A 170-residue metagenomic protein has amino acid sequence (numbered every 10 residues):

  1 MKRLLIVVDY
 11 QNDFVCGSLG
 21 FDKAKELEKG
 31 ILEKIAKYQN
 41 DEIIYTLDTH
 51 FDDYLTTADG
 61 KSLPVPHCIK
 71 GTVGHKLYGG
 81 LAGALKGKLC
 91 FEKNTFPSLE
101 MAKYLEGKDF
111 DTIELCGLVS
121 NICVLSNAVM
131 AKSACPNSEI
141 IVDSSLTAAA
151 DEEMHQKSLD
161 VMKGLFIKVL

Functional and structural regions predicted by a protein language model:
K2-L4, G30-E42, K61, V65-L170: Active-site-adjacent betaalpha module
L4-Y10: N-terminal nucleotide-binding beta1-loop-alpha1 segment
Y10, D48-T49, L118, L146: Active-site metal-binding loops of divalent metal-dependent hydrolases
Q11-G17: Short acidic, Gly/Ser-rich segments with clustered Asp/Glu that frequently serve as metal-coordination loops in enzyme
D13, D52, A148-A149: Active-site loop signature of alpha/beta-hydrolase-fold enzymes
G17-K25, K61-C68: Short glycine-enriched, charge-decorated loop/helix-capping segments at active-site entrances that position
Y38-D52: Von Willebrand factor
Y54-D59: Metal-dependent catalytic neighborhoods of phosphoester/phosphodiester hydrolases
